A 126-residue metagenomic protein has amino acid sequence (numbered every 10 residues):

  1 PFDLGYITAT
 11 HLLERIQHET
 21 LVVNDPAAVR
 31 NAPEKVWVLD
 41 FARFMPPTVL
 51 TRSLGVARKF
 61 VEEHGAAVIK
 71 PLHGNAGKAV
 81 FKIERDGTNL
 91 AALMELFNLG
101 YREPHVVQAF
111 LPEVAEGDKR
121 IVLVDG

Functional and structural regions predicted by a protein language model:
P1-T51: Conserved N-proximal alpha/beta basic substrate-recognition cap immediately N-terminal to, or forming the N-lobe
F2-G5, V29-L39, V56-K59, N75-A79 (+1 more regions): Short, well-ordered, mixed-charge alpha-helical segments that flank or form enzyme active sites
V22, A66-A67: A general structural signal for well-ordered secondary-structure junctions
R43-G65: Rossmann-like NAD(P)H-binding beta-loop-alpha module
G55, E62-A66, H73-G126: Phosphate-binding site of ATP-dependent enzymes
